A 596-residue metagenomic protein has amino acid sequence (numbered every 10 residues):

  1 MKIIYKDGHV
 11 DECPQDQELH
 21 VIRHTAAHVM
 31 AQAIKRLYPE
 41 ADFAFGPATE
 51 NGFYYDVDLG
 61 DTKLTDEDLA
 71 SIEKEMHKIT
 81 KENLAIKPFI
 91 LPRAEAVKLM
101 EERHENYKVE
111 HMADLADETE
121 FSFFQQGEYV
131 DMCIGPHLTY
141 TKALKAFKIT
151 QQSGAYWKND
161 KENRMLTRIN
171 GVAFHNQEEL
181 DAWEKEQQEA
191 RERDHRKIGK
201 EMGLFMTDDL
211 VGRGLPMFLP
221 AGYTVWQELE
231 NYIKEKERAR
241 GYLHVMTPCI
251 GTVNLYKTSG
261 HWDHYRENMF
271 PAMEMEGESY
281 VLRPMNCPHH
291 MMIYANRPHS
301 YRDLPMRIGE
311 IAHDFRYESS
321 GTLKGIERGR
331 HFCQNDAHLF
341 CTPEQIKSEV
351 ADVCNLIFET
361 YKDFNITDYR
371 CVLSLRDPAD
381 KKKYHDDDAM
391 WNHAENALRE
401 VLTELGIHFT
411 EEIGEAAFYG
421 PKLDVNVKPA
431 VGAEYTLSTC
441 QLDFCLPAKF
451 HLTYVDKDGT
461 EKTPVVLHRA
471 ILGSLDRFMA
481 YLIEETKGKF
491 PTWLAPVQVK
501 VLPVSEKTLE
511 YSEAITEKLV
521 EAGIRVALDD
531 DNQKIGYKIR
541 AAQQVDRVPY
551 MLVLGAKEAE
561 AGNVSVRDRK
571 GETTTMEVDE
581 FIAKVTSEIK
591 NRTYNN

Functional and structural regions predicted by a protein language model:
M1-D42, E50, D56-N596: NTP/phosphate- and nucleic-acid-binding module
F45: Conserved P-loop NTP-binding catalytic core
